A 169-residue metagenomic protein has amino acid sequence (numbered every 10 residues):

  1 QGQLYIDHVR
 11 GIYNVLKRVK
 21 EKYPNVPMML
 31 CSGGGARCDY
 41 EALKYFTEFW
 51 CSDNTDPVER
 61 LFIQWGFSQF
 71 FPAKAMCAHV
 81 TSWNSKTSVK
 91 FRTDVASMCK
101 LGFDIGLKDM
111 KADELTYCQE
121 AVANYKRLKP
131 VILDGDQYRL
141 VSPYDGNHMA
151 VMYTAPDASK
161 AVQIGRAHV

Functional and structural regions predicted by a protein language model:
Q1: Active-site groove signature of glycoside hydrolases
I6-D109: Glycan-recognition surfaces
Y13-K20, Q119-V122, I164: Generic hydrophobic alpha-helical scaffold/packing signal
L30-D39, K111-L115, Y138-N147: A glycine-rich phosphate-binding loop feature that marks nucleotide/adenosyl-phosphate handling sites
S88-V141: Catalytic cores of secreted or luminal carbohydrate-active enzymes
P143-R166: Carbohydrate-binding surface patches
